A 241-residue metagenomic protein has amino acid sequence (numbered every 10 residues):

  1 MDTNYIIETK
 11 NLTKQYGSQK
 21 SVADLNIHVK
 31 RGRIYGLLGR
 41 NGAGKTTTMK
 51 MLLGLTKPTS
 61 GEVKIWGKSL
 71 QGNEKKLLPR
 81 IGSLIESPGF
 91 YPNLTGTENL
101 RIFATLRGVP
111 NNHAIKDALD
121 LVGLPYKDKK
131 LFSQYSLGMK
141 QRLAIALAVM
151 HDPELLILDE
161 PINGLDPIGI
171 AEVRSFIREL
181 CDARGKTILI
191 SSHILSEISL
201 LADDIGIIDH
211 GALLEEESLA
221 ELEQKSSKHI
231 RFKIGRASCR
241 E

Functional and structural regions predicted by a protein language model:
N4-T9, K14-I190, L195-D209, L213-E215: ABC transporter nucleotide-binding domains
A220-Q224: Short acidic-hydrophobic catalytic motif
S226-K228: Interdomain coupling/hinge region of P-loop NTPase helicase/AAA+ cores
R231-R236: Short, surface-exposed ligand-recognition loops at beta-strand->loop->(often short) alpha-helix junctions that present
A237-E241: Conserved small/polar residues in nucleotide/adenosyl-binding loops
